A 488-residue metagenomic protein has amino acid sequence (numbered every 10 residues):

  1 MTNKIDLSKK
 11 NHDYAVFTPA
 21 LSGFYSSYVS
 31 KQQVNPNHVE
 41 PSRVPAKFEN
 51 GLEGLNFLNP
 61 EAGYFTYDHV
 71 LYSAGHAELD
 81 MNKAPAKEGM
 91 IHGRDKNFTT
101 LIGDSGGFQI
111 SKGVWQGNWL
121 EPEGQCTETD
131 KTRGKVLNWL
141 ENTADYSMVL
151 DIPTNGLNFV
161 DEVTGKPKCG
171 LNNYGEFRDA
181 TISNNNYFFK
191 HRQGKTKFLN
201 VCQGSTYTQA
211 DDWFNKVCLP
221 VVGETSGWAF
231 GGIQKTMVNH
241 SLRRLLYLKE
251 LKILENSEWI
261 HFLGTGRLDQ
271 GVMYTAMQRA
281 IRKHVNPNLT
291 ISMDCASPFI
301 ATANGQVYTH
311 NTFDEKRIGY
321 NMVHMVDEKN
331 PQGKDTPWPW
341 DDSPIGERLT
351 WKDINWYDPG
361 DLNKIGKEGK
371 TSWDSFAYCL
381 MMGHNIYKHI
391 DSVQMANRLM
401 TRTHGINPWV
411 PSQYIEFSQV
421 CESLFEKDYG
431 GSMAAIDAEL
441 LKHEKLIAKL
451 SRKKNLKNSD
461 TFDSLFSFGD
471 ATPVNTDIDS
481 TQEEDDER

Functional and structural regions predicted by a protein language model:
M1-F188, E422, E426, E444 (+3 more regions): Non-catalytic, usually N-terminal nucleic-acid engagement modules in DNA/RNA processing proteins
T2-K4, Q193-N355: Glycine-rich phosphate/ribose-binding loops and adjacent secondary-structure elements that form binding surfaces
A20, F48-G51, P60, Y72 (+8 more regions): Generic detector of intrinsically disordered, low-complexity, polar/charged segments
N37-Y64, E78-I91, W115-N138, T164-F188 (+7 more regions): Well-ordered, non-membrane alpha-helical segments in soluble/globular domains
D130, T164-L171, K197-N200, S257 (+2 more regions): A near-ubiquitous, low-amplitude feature marking generic local secondary-structure context
F159-D161, T206, Q234-M237, R267 (+3 more regions): Intrinsic-disorder/low-complexity, polar/charged segments
P287-E487: Gly/Ser/Thr/Ala-enriched C-terminal appendages of enzymes
